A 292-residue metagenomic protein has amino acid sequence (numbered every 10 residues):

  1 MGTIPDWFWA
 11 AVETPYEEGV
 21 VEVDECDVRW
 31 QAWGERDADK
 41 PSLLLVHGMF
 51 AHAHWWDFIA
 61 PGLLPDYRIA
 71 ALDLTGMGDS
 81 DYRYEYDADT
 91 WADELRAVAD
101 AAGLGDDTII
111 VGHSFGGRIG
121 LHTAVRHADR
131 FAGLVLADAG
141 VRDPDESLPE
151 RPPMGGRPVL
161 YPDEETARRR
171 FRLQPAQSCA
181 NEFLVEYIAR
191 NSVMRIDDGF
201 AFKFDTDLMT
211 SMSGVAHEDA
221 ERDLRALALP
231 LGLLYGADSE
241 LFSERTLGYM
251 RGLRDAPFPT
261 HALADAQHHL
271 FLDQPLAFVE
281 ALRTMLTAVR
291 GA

Functional and structural regions predicted by a protein language model:
M1-V20, Q31: An N-terminal hydrophobic leader/cap segment in hydrolases
T14, V23-G34, A70-V111, E280: Active-site loop/oxyanion-hole signature of alpha/beta-hydrolase fold enzymes
C26-D79: Conserved HGGG/HGGXW glycine-rich cap/lid loop of the alpha/beta-hydrolase fold
G112, G116, G120: Gly/Ala-rich beta-loop-alpha elbow adjacent to hydrolase catalytic centers
L121-V125, A132-E165: Flexible "cap/lid" loop of the alpha/beta hydrolase fold
P162-E218: Conserved alpha/beta-hydrolase catalytic His-Asp/Glu region
A228-A266: Conserved loop-alpha-helix segment in the C-terminal half of the alpha/beta-hydrolase fold that carries the catalytic
L263-P275, V279: Catalytic histidine-centered segment of alpha/beta-hydrolase-like enzymes
